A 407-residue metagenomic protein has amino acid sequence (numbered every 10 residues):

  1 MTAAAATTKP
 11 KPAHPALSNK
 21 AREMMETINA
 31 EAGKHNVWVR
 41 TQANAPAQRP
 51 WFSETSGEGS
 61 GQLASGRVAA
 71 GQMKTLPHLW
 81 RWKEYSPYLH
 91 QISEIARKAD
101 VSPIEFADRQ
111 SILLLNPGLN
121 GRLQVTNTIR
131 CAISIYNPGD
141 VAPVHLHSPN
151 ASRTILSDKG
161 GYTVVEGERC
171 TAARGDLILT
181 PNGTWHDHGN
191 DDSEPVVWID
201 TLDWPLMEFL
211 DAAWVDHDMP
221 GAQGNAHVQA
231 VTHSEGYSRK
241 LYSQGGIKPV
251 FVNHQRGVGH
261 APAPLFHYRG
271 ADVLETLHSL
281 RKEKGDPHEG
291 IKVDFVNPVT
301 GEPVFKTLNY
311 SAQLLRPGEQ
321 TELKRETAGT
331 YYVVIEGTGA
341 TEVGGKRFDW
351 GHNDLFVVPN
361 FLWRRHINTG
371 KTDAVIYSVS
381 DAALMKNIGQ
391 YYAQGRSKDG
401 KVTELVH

Functional and structural regions predicted by a protein language model:
T2-T126, N225-T307, S311, Y392-G395 (+1 more regions): A short, N-terminal "cap"/entry segment at the start of jelly-roll beta-barrel domains of the cupin/DSBH fold
N120-L123, R130, A142, N150-S152 (+5 more regions): Intrinsic, low-complexity N-terminal interaction/targeting segments
N137, V141-D176, T180-T184, G189 (+2 more regions): A short beta-strand-loop-beta hairpin characteristic of the jelly-roll/cupin
S152-T154, L179, S193-A213, Y332 (+2 more regions): A short hydrophobic beta-strand segment most commonly corresponding to one strand of the jelly-roll/cupin
L177, M219-Q223, R347-F356, R365 (+3 more regions): Short amphipathic alpha-helical linker/capping segments at the junctions of internal repeats and modular domains
N182-S238: Contiguous mid-protein beta-loop-alpha structural module that forms a pocket-lining wall or clamp of enzyme active
G189-N190, I367-T369: Asparagine-centered strand-capping/turn motif at beta-strand->loop junctions
